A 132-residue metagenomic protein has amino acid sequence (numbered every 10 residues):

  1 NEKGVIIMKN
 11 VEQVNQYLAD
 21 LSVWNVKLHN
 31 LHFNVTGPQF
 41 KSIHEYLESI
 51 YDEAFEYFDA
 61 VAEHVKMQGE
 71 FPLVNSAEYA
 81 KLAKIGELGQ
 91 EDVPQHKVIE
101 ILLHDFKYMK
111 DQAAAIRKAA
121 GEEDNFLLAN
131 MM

Functional and structural regions predicted by a protein language model:
N1-I7: Short, Lys/Arg-enriched N-terminal segments with co-localized hydrophobic residues within the first ~10-30 amino acids
N10-W24, I50, V98, L102-M109 (+1 more regions): Amphipathic alpha-helix face/heptad-repeat signature
V11-V14, G37-L47, D92, H96-E100 (+1 more regions): Active-site oxyanion-binding pockets that recognize sulfate/phosphate
W24-S49, Q112-L128: Helix-loop segments that flank and shape redox-cofactor active sites
L31, T36, N75-K81: Glycine-rich, flexible loop/turn motifs
K41-E78: Conserved alpha-helical segments that form or flank metal/cofactor-binding pockets of metalloenzymes
D59, E63, A83-M132: Acidic/histidine-rich alpha-helical segments that form the ligand environment of transition-metal centers
